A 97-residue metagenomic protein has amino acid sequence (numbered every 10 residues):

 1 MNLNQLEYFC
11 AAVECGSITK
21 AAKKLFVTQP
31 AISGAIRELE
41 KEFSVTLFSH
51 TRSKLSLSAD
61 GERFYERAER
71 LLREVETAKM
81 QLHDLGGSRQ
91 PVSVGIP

Functional and structural regions predicted by a protein language model:
N2-Q5, Q29, G61: The N-cap/first-turn positions of alpha helices within or immediately adjacent to helix-turn-helix DNA-binding domains
Y8-A12, F64: Short alpha-helical "packing" element that flanks the helix-turn-helix/winged-helix DNA-binding module
A12-F26: Short helix-boundary/capping micro-motifs
S17-I18, I36, H50: Helix-turn-helix DNA-binding elements, focusing on the entry/boundary residues of the two helices that contact DNA
E40-L57, E76-K79: A short LG(V/I)-centered, amphipathic sequence patch enriched for acidic residue(s) preceding the LG motif
E42-F43, F64-G86: Alpha-helical linker/hinge and terminal dimerization helices associated with HTH transcriptional regulators
H83-P97: Interdomain hinge and pocket-entrance segments immediately C-terminal to HTH DNA-binding domains
